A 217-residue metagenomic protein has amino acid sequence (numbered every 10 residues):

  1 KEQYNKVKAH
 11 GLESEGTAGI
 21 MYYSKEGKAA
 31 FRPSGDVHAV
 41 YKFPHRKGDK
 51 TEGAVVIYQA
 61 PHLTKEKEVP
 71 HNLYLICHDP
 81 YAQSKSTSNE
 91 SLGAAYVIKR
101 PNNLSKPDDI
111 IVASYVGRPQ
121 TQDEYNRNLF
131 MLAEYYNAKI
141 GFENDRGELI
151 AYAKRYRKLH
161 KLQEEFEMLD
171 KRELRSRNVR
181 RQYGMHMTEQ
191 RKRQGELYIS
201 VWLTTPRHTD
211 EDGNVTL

Functional and structural regions predicted by a protein language model:
K1-L169, P206-L217: RNase H-like, metal-dependent nuclease domains and their acidic two-metal-ion catalytic environment used
Q163-L217: Short alpha-helix plus adjacent loop in nuclease-associated cores
